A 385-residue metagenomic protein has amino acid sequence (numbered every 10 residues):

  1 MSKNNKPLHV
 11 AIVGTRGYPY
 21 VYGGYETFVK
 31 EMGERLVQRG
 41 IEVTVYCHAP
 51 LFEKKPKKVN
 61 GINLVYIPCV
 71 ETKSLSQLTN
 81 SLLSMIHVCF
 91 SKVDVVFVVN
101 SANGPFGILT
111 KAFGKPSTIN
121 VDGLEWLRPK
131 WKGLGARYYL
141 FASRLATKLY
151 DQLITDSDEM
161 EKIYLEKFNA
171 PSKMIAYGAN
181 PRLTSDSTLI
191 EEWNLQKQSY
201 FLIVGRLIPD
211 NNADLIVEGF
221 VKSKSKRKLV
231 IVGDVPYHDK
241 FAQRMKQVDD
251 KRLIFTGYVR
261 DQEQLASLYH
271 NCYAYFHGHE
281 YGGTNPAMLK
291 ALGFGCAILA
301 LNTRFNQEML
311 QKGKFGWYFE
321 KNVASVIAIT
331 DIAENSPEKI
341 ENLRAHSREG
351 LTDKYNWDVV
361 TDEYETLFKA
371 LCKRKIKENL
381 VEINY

Functional and structural regions predicted by a protein language model:
N5-L8, T15-V21, R35-T72, E159-L165 (+2 more regions): N-terminal strand-loop element at the rim of the active site of nucleotide-sugar-dependent glycosyltransferases
A11, N194-K224, V230: Conserved donor-binding/catalytic core segment of Leloir-type glycosyltransferases
L78-C89, V93-D122, W126, G283: An aromatic- and histidine-rich active-site surface loop
I86-C89, A112, A136-L153: Membrane-proximal helix-turn-helix segments that form the acceptor-binding/catalytic region of lipid-linked
A242-Q262: Nucleotide-activated donor-binding/catalytic signature segment of Leloir-type glycosyltransferases, i.e., the conserved
E280: Aromatic "clamp/platform" in nucleotide-sugar-dependent glycosyltransferases that forms part of the donor/acceptor
A297-A300: Short hydrophobic beta-strand element within catalytic cores of glycosyltransferases and related nucleotide-activated
G316-A324, I332-P337: Conserved acidic donor-binding segment of nucleotide-sugar-dependent glycosyltransferases
